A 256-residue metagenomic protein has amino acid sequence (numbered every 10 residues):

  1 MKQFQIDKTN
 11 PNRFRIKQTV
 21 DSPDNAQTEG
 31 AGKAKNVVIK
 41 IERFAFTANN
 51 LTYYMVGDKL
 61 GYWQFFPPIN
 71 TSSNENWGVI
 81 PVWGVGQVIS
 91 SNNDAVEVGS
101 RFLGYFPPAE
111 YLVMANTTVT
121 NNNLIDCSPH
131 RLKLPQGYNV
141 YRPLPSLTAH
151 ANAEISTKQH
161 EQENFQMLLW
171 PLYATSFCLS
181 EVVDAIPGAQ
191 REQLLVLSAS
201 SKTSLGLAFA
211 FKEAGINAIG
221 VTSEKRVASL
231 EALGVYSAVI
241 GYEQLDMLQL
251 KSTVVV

Functional and structural regions predicted by a protein language model:
D7-F44, A48-N50: A short N-terminal beta-strand-loop micro-motif at the entrance of redox/enzyme domains
G30-A45, D58-V113, T118: Glycine-rich beta-strand-centered segment in the early N-terminal region that forms part of a ligand/cofactor-binding
Y105-E192: NAD(P)H dinucleotide-binding glycine-rich loop of Rossmann-like/cofactor-binding domains, especially the beta1-alpha1
L194-S198: Conserved N-terminal Rossmann-fold NAD(P)-binding element of oxidoreductases
S204-L205: N-terminal Rossmann-fold NAD(P) dinucleotide-binding loop
A208, K212: Gly/Ala-rich phosphate-binding loop of Rossmann-like dinucleotide-binding domains, activating on the conserved
E213-V256: Adenosine-nucleotide cofactor-binding segment
